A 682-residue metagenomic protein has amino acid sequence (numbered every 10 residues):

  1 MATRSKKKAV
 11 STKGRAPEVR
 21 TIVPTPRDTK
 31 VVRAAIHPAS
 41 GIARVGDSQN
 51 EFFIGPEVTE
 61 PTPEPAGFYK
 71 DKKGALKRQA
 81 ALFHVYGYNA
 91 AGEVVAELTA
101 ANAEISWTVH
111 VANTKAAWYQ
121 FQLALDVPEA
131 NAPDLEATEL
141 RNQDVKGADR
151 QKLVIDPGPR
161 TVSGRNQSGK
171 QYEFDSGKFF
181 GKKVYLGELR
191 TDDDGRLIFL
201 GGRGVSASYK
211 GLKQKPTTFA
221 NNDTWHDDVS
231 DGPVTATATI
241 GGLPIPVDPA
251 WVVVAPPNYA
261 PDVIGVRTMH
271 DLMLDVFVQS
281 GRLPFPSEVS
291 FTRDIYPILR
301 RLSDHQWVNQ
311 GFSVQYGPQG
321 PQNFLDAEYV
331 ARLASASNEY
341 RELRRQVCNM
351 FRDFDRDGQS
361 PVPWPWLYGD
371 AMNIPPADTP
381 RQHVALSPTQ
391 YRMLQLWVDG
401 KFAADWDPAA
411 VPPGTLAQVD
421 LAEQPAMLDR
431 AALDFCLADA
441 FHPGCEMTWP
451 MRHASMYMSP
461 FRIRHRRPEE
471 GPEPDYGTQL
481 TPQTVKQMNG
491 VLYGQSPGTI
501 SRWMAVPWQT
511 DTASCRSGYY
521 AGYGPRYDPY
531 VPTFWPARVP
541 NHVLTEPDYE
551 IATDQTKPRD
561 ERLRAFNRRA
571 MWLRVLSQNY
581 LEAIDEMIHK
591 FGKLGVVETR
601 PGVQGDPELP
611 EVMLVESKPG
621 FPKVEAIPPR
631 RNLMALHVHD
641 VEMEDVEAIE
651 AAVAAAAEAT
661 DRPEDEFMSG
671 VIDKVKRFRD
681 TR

Functional and structural regions predicted by a protein language model:
A2, K6-R682: Aromatic- and Gly/Pro-enriched helix-to-coil junctions and flexible linker segments
